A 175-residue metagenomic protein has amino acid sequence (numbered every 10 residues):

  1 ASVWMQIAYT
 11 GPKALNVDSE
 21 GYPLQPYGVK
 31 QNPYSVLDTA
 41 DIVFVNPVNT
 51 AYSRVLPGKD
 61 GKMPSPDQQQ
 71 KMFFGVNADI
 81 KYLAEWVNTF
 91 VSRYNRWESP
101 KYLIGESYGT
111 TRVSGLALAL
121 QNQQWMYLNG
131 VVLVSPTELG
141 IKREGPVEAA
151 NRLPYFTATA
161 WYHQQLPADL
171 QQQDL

Functional and structural regions predicted by a protein language model:
A1-Q68: N-terminal cap/lid subdomain of alpha/beta-hydrolase-fold enzymes
Q6-S19, A117, Q121-L175: A catalytic-pocket lid/entrance helix-loop region that shapes and gates access to the active site across common
G28, S35-A40, F44-P47, K71-R93: Alpha/beta-hydrolase active-site loop
D38-D41, E98-P100, Y127-N129: Loop/turn elements at helix/coil->beta-strand transitions in domains of secreted/extracellular proteins
N46, Y102, G130-V132: Residue in the alpha/beta-hydrolase core beta-strand immediately N-terminal to the catalytic nucleophile
G58, M72-G75, E138-I141: Predominantly extracellular/lumenal beta-strand repeat domains
N95-Y108: Alpha/beta-hydrolase fold nucleophile elbow
G109-S114: Catalytic nucleophile loop
